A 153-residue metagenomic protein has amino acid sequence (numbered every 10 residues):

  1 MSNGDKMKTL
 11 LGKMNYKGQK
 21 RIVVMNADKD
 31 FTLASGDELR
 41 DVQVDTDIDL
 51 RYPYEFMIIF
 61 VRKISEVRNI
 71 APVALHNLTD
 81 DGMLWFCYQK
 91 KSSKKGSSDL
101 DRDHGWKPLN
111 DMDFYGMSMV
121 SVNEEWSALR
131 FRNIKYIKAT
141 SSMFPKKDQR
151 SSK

Functional and structural regions predicted by a protein language model:
L10, K135-K153: Flexible, glycine-/basic-rich loop-and-beta segments that form/coincide with the SAM-dependent methyltransferase
M14, Q19-A27: Conserved class I S-adenosyl-L-methionine
K29-S35, K94-G96: Short, charged/polar "capping" segments at the starts of alpha-helices and the immediately preceding loops
Q43-Y54: Short acidic low-complexity segments
A71-D80: A short glycine-rich, Lys/Arg-flanked "PGG" loop and its adjoining helix->strand segment in the class I
D81-K90: Conserved beta-strand signature within the Rossmann-like core of class I S-adenosyl-L-methionine
D99-M119: Conserved Class I S-adenosyl-L-methionine
A128-Y136: Conserved beta strand-loop-helix elements of the APE1-like EEP
